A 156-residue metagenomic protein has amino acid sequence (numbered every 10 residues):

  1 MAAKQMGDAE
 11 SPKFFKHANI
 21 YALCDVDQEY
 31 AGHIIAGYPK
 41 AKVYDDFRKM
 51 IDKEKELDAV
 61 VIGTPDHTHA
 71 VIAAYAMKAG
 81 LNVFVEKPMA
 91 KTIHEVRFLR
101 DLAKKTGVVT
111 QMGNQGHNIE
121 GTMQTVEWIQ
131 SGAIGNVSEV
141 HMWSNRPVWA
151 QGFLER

Functional and structural regions predicted by a protein language model:
M1-Y38, G116-I119: N-terminal Rossmann-like dinucleotide-binding module
A3-D8, H33-G37, V71-Y75, E95-V96 (+2 more regions): Short, solvent-exposed loop/turn and secondary-structure capping segments
K16-Y21, P39-A41, K55-V60, K78-N82 (+2 more regions): Loop/turn elements at helix/coil->beta-strand transitions in domains of secreted/extracellular proteins
D27, A41-F98: Beta-loop-alpha module in the N-terminal Rossmann-like domain of NAD(P)-dependent dehydrogenases, especially those
I34-G37, Y75, A79, L102 (+1 more regions): Alpha-helical structural signal in soluble globular domains
N82-F84, A90-R156: A contiguous active-site-proximal alpha/beta segment in oxidoreductase catalytic domains
